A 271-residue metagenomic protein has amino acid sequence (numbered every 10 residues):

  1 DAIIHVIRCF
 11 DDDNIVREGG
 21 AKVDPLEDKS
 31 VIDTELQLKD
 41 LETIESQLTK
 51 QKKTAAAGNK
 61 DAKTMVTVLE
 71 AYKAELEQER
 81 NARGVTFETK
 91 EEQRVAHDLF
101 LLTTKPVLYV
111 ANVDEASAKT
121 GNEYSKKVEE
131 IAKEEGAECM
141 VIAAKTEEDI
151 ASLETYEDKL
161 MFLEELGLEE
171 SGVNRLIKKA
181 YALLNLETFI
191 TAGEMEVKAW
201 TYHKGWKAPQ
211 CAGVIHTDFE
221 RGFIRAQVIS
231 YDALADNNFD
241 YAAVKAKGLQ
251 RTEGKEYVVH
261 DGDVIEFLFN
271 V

Functional and structural regions predicted by a protein language model:
D1-L36: Conserved P-loop NTPase nucleotide-binding/switch module
K22, K29, T34, L41 (+2 more regions): Amphipathic alpha-helical coiled-coil segments with heptad-repeat character
L41-L48: Conserved phosphoryl-transfer catalytic core
K50-H260, I265-V271: C-terminal-of-GTPase-core extension/linker across diverse P-loop GTPases
